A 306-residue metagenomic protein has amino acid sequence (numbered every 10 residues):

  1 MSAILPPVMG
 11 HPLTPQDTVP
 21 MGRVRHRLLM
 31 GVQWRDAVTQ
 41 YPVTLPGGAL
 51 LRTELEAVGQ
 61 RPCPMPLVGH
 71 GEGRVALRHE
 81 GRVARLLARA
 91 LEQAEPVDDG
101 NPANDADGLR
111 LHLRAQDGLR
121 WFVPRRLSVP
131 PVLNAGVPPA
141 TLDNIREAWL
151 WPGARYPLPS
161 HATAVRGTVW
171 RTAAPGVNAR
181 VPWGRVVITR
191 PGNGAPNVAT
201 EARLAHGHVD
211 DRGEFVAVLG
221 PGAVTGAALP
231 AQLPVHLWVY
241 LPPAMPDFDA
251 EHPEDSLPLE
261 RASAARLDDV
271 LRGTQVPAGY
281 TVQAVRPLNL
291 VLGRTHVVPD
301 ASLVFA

Functional and structural regions predicted by a protein language model:
M1-V38, L133-A164, T168-A179, V291-F305: Beta-strand-rich domain onsets/edges
Q40-V58, A174-N197: Short, ordered, surface-exposed loop/turn motifs in non-cytosolic proteins
L45, E56-R89, G194-L219: Short, acidic Ser/Thr/Gly-rich low-complexity loop/linker segments typical of extracellular and cell-surface proteins
R78-A103, A217-P230: Signal that preferentially marks extracellular ectodomain short beta-strand elements of beta-sandwich modules
N101-Y156: Charged, alpha-helical interface segments at or near domain boundaries
D107-D117, G226-D247: A short, solvent-exposed beta-strand micro-motif common in secreted/extracellular proteins
L119-L142, A244-G293: Structured interaction patches on ligand/partner-binding surfaces of diverse proteins
V177-R212, P221-V224, L233: Short helix-loop boundary/capping segments
